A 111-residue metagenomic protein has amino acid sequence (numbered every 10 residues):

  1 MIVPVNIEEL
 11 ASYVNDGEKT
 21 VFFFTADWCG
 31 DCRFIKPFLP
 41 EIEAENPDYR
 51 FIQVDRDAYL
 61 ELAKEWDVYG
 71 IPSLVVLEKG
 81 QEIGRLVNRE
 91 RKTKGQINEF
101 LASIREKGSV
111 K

Functional and structural regions predicted by a protein language model:
M1, E8, S12-T20, P47 (+2 more regions): Domain-level signature for proteins that mediate thiol-based redox and metal-cofactor handling
V3-V5, F24, L39-E43, P47-E61: Thiol-based oxidoreductase modules, predominantly thioredoxin-like and allied folds used for disulfide exchange
E9-E41: Local sequence-structure signature of Cys/Sec-based thiol-disulfide redox active-site neighborhoods
L10-A11, L60-A63: Short hydrophobic/charged patches on amphipathic alpha-helices used for structural packing and interfaces
G30, A58, K92: Short alpha-helical
F34, E65-W66, R91-K92: Chalcogenol-based redox active-site neighborhoods
W66-L77: Structural micro-motif
V76-K111: Non-catalytic, surface beta->alpha helical segment in thiol-disulfide oxidoreductase systems
